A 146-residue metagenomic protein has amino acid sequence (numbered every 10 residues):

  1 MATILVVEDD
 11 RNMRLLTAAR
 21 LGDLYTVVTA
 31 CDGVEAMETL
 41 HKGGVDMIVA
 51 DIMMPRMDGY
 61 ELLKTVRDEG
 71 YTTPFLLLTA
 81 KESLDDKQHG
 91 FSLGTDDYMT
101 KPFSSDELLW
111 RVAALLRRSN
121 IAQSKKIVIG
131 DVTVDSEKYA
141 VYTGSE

Functional and structural regions predicted by a protein language model:
D10-V28: Two-component/phosphorelay signaling modules centered on CheY-like receiver
D32-E35, D58-E61: Acidic catalytic/metal-coordinating carboxylates
G43-V49: Active-site beta3 strand of CheY-like receiver
D51, T79: Active-site residues of response regulator receiver
M54: Receiver (REC) domain active-site loop signature in two-component systems and cognate sites in sensor histidine kinases
S83, F103-V112: C-terminal output helix
V128-E146: A structural micro-motif at secondary-structure boundaries
